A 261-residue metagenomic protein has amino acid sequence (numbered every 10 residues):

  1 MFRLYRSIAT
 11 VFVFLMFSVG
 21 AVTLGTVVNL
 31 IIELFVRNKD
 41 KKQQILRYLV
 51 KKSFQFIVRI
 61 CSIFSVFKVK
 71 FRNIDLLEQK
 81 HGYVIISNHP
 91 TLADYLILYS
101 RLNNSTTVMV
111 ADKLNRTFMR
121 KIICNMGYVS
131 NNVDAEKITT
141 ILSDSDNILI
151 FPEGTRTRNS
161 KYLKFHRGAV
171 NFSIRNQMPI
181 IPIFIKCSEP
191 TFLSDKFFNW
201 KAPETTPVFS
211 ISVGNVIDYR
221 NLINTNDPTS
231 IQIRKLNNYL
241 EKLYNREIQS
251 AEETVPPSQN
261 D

Functional and structural regions predicted by a protein language model:
M1-G82: Membrane-anchoring hydrophobic helices of lipid-metabolizing enzymes
N29-K51, L77-N132: Catalytic core of membrane glycerolipid acyltransferases/transacylases, capturing the structured, soluble-facing
F54-Q55, T117-I122, S212-I217: Short, basic/glycine-rich phosphate-binding loops at helix/coil junctions that contact nucleotide phosphates
V58, L96-Y99, M119-R120, I138-T139 (+1 more regions): Short amphipathic alpha-helical segments and helix-helix/interface helices
F64-R72, V129-V133, L193-K196: Short gly/ser/thr-rich secondary-structure transition/capping motifs
D134-D261: Non-catalytic C-terminal accessory region of glycerolipid acyltransferases and related lyso-lipid remodeling enzymes
